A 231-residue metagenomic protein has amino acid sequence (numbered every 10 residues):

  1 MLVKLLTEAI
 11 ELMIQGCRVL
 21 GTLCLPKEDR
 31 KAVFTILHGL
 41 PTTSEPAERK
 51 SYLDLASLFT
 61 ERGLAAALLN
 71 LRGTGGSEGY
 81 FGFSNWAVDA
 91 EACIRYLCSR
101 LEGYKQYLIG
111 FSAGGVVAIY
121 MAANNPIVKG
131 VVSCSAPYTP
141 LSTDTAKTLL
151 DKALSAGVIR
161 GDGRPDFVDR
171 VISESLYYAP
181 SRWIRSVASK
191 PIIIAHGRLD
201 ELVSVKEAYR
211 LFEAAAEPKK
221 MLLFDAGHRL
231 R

Functional and structural regions predicted by a protein language model:
M1-D29: N-terminal cap/lid segment of alpha/beta-hydrolase-fold proteins
K27-F59: Short, surface-exposed "cap/lid" segments of acyl-processing enzymes
E48, R72-G103: Catalytic nucleophile-loop/oxyanion-hole region of alpha/beta-hydrolase and closely related hydrolase-like folds
A56-G76: Conserved alpha/beta-hydrolase
A123-D169, K190: Hydrolase active-site cap/lid region
V187-A188, I194-H196, D200: Short beta-strand/loop motif that positions the catalytic acidic residue of the alpha/beta-hydrolase fold
E201-E207: Conserved alpha/beta-hydrolase "acid-adjacent" motif
A226-R231: Catalytic histidine-centered segment of alpha/beta-hydrolase-like enzymes
